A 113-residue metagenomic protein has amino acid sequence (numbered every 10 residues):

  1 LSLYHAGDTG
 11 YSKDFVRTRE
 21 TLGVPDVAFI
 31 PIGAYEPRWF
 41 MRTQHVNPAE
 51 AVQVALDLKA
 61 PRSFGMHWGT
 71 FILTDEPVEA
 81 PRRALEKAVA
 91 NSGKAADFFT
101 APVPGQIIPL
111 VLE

Functional and structural regions predicted by a protein language model:
L1-L3, E113: Beta-strand-turn-beta hairpins that frame and shape the catalytic cleft of phosphate-ester-processing enzymes
S2, G10-P102: Cap/insert and terminal regions of metallo-dependent hydrolase folds
A6: Generic enzyme active-site microenvironment
T100-E113: C-terminal regions of proteins
